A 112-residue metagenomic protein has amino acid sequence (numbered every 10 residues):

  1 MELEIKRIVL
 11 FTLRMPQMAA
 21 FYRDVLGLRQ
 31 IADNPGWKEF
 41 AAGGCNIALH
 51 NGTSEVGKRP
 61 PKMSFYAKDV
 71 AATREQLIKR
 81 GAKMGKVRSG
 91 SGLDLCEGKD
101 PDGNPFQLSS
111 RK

Functional and structural regions predicted by a protein language model:
M1, E75-K112: Vicinal oxygen chelate
M1-P16, N46, P61-M63, K112: N-terminal beta-strand motif that seeds the catalytic metal site of vicinal oxygen chelate
R14-M15, K68-V70: Helix N-cap motif at beta-to-alpha junctions
R14-R29: Amphipathic alpha-helical segments
F21, A71-Q76: Short amphipathic alpha-helices within nucleic acid-binding modules
R23-D24, A41, I78: Alpha-helical segments within the soluble intracellular
R29-P61, P105-S110: Conserved short beta-strand elements that form part of the metal-binding/catalytic scaffold of enzyme active sites
K38, P61-M63, G92-C96: Short beta-strand micro-motifs in enzyme catalytic cores
